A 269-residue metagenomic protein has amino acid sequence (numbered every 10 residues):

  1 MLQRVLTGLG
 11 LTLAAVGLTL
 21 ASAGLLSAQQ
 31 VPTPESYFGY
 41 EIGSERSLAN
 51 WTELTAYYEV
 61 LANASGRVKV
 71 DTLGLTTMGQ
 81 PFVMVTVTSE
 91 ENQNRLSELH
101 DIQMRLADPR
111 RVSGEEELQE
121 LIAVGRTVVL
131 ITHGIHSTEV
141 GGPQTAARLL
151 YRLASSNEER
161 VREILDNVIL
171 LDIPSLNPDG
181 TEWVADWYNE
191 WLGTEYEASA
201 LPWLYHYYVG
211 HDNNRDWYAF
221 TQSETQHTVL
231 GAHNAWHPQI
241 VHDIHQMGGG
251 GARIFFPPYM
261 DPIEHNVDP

Functional and structural regions predicted by a protein language model:
M1-L6: N-terminal secretory signal peptides that target proteins for export/translocation
G8-G24: Bacterial N-terminal signal peptides
Q30-T86: Mature N-terminal segment immediately following signal peptide/propeptide cleavage in secreted/periplasmic
Q30-V31, G74, V83-E91, E98-L106 (+5 more regions): Surface-exposed loop and adjacent secondary-structure segments within mature catalytic domains
E41-L48, T132-E139, N214-Y218: Second-shell loop/turn segments in exported
E59, N63-G66, L150-E158, Y218 (+1 more regions): Sec-exported extracytoplasmic/periplasmic mature domains
V128-L130: Conserved beta-strand elements of the Class I
